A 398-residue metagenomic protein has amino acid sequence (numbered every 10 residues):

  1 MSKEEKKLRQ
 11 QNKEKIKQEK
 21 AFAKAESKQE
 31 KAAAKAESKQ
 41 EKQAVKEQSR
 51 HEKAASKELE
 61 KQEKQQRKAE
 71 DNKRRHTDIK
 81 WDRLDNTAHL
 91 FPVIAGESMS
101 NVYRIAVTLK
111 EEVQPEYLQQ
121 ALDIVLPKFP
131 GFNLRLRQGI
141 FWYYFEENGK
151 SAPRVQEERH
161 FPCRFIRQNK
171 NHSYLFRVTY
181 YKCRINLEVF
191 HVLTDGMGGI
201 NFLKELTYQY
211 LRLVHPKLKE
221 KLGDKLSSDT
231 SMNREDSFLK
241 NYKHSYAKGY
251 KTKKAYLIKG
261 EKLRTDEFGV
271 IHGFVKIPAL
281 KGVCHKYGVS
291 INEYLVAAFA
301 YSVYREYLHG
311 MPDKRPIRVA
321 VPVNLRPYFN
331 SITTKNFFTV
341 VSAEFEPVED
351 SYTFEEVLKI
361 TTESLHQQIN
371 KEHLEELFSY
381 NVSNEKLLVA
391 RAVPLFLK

Functional and structural regions predicted by a protein language model:
S2-N12, E63, R67-F141, K150-R177 (+2 more regions): Acyl-thioester-dependent acyl-group transfer interface
S2-N72: Basic, mixed-charge low-complexity alpha-helical segments
R67-N86, R184, L193-N201, E205-G282: Non-catalytic, low-complexity flexible loops and terminal extensions
K110-P127, E188-K204, H272-H309: Acyl activation and transfer enzymes in specialized metabolism, enriched for ANL adenylate-forming modules
I140, K182-C183: Residue-level signal for tight coil/turn positions that link beta-strands
F141-N148, L187: Generic recognition of long tandem-repeat/solenoid scaffolds
N186-E188, S342: Short hydrophobic beta-strand segments that form the core of ligand-binding sensory/regulatory domains
L206, Y210-V214, V303, L365 (+1 more regions): Short, well-ordered alpha-helical segments in soluble proteins
